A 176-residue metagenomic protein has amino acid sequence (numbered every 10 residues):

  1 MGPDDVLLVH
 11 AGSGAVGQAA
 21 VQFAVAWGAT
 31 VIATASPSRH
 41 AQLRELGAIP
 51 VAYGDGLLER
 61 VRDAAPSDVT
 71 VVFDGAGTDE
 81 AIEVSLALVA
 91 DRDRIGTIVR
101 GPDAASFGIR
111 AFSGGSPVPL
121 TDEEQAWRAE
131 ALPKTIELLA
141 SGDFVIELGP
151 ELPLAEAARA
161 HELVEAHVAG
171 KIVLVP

Functional and structural regions predicted by a protein language model:
M1-P176: Terminal helix/beta-alpha structural elements that buttress the NAD(P)+-binding lobe
